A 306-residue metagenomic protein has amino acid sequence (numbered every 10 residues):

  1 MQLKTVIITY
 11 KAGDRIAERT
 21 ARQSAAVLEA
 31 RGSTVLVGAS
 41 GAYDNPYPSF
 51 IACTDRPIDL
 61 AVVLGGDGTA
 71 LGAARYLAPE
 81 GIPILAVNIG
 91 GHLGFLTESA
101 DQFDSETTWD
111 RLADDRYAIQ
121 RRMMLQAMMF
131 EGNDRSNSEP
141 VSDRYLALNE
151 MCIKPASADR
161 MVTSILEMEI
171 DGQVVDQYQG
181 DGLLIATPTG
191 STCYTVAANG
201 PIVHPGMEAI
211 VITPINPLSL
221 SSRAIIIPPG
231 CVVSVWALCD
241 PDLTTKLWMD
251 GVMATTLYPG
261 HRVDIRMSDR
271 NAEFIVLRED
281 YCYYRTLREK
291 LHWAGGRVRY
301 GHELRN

Functional and structural regions predicted by a protein language model:
M1-L60, L64, G72, A100-A118 (+1 more regions): ATP/NTP phosphate-donor binding region
K11, V62, N88, M151 (+1 more regions): A residue-level signal for conserved active-site and pocket-lining positions in enzyme catalytic cores
A17-E18, G68-A74, T192-A197: Short glycine/serine/threonine-rich phosphate/pyrophosphate-binding segments that cradle anionic phosphate groups
G72-I89: Gly/Ser-rich helix-loop-strand patches that form or flank binding pockets for ribonucleotide-derived cofactors
G90-D181: Catalytic core of DAGKc-family lipid kinases
R121-L125, A147-N149, V162-L166, D181-L183 (+5 more regions): A generic structural signal for short beta-strands and their flanking turns/coil linkers
G132, I153, I170-V174, L220-N306: ATP/nucleoside-binding phosphotransfer catalytic cores, i.e., glycine-rich phosphate-binding loops
D176-S221: Gly/Ser/Thr-rich active-site loops/lids in small-molecule metabolic enzymes that frequently grip phosphoryl groups
